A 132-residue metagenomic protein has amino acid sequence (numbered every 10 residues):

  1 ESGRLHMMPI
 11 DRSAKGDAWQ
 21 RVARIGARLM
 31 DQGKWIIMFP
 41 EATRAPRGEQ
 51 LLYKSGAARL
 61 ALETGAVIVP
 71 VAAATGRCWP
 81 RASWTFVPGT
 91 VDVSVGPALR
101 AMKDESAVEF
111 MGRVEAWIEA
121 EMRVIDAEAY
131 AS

Functional and structural regions predicted by a protein language model:
E1-R28: Membrane-interfacial amphipathic helices and adjacent loop/beta segments that form the lipid-substrate binding surface
W19-S132: Non-catalytic C-terminal accessory region of glycerolipid acyltransferases and related lyso-lipid remodeling enzymes
